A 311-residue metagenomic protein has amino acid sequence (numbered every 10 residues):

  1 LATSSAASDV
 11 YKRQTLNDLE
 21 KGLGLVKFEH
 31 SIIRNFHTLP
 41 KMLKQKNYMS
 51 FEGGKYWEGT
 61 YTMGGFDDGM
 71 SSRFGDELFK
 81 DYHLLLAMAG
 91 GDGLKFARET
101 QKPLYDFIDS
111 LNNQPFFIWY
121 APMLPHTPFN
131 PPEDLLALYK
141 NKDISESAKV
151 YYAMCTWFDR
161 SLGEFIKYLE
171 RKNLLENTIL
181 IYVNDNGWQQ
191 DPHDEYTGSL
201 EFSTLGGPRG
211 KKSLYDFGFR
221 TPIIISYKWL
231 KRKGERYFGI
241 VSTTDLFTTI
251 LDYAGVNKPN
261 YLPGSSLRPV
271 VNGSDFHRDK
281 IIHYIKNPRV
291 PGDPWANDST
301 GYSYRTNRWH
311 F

Functional and structural regions predicted by a protein language model:
S4-F311: Formylglycine-dependent sulfatase
